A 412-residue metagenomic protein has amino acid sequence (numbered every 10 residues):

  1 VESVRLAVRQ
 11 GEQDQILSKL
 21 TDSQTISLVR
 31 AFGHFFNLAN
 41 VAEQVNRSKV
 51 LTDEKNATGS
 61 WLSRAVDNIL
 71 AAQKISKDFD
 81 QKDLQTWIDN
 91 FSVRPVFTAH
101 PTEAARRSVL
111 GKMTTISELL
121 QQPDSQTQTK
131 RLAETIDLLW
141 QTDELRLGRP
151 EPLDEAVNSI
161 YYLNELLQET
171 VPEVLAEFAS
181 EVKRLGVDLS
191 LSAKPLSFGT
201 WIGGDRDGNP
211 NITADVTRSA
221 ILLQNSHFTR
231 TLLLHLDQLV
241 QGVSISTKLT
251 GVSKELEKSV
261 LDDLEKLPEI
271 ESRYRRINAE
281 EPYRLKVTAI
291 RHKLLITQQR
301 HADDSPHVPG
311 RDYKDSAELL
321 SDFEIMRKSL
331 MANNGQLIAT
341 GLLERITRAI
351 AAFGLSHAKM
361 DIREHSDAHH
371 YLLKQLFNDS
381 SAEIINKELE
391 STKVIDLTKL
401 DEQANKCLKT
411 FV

Functional and structural regions predicted by a protein language model:
V1-E390, D396, L400: Often metal-dependent polyanion-binding catalytic scaffolds in large enzymes
I395-V412: C-terminal amphipathic alpha-helical interaction region
